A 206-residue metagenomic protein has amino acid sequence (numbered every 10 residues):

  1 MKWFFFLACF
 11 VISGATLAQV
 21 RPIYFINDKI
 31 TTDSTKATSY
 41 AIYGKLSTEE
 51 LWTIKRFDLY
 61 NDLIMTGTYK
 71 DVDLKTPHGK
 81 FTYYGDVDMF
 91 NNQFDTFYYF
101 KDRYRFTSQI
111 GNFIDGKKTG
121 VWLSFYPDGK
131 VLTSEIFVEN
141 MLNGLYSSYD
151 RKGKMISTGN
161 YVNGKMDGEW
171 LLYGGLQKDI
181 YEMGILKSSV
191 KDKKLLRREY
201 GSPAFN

Functional and structural regions predicted by a protein language model:
M1-I23: Bacterial Sec-dependent N-terminal signal peptides
A18-N206: Glycine/tyrosine- and acidic-biased, solvent-exposed loop/turn segments at the edges of beta-strands
